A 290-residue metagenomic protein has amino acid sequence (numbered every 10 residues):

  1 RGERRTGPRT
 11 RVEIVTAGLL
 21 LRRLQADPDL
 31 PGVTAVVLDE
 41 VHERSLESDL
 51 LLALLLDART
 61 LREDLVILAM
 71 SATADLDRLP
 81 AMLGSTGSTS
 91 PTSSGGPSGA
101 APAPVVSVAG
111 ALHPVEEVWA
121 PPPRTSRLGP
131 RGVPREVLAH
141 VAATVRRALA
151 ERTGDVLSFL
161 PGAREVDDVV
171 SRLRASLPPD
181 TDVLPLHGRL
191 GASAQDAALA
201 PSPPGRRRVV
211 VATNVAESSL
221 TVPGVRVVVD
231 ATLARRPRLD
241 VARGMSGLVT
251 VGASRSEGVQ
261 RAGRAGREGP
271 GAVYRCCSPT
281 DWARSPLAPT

Functional and structural regions predicted by a protein language model:
R1-T290: P-loop NTPase motor module signature
